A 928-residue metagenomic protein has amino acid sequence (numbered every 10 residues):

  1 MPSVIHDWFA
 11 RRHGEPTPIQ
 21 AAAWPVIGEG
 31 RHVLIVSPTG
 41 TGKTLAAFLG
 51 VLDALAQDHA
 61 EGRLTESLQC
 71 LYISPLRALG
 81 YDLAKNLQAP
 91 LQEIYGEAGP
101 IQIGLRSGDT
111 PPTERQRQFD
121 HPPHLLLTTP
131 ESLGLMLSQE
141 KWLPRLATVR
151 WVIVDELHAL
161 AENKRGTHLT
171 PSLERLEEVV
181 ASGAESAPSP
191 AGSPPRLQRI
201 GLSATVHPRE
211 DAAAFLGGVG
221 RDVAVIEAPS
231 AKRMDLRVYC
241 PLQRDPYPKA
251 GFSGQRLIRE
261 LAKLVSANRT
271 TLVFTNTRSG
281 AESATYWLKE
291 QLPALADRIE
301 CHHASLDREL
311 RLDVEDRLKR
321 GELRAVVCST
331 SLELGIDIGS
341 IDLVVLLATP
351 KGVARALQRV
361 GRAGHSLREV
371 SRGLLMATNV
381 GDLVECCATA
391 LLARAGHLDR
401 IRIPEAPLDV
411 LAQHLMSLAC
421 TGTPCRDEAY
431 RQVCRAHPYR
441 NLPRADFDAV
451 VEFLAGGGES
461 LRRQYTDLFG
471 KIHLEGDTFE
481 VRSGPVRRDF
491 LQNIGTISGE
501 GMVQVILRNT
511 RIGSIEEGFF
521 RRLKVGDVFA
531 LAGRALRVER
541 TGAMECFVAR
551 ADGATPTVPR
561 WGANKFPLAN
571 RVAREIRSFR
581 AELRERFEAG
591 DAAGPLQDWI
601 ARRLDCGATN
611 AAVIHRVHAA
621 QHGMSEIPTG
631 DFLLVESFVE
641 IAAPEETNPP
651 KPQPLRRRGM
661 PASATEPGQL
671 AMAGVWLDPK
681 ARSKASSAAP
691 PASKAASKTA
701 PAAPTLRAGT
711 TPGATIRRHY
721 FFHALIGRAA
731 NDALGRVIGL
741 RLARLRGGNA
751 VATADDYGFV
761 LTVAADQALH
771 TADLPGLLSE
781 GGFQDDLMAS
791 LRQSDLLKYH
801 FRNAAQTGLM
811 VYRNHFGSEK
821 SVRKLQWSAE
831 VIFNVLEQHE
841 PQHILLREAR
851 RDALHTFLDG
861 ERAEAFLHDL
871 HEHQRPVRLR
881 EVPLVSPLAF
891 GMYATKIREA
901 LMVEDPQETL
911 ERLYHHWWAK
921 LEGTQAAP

Functional and structural regions predicted by a protein language model:
M1-P18: Dynamic helix-loop-helix/coil hinge segments at AAA+ ATPase domain boundaries and subdomain interfaces
V4-D7, G28-P38, A46, G50-G422 (+1 more regions): Helicase motor core with emphasis on the C-terminal RecA-like subdomain
H13-E29: N-terminal pre-P-loop "Q-motif" helix
A181-P195, E645-L655, G659, Q669 (+4 more regions): Short, basic, low-complexity termini and linkers enriched in Ser/Thr/Gly/Pro that act as targeting/leader peptides
V353-R355, S366-E385, A393-H397, P404-V410 (+11 more regions): Long C-terminal interaction/binding lobes of large macromolecular proteins
Y430-V433, H437-M502, I515-E516, P559 (+4 more regions): Extended, highly charged accessory segments
I497-G499, L523, A530: Short, well-ordered loop/turn sites that connect or cap secondary structure elements
G542-P559: Short, solvent-exposed secondary-structure boundary/capping segments
